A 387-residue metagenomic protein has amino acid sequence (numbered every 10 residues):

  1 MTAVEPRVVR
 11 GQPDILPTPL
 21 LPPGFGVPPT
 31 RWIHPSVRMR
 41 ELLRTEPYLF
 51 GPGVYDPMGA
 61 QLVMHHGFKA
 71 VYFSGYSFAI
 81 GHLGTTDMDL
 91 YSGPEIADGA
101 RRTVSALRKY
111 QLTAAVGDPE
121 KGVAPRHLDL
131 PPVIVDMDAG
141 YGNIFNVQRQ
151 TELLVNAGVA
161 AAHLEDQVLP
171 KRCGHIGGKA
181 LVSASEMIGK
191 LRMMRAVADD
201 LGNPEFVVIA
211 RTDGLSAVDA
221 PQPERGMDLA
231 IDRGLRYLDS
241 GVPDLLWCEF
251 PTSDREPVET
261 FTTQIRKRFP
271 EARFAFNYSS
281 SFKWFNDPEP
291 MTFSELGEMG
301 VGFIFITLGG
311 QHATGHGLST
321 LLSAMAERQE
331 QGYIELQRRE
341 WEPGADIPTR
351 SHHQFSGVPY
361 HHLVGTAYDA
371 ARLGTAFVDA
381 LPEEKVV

Functional and structural regions predicted by a protein language model:
A3-M39, M291-E295, T307-V387: Extended, intrinsically disordered, low-complexity segments
R10-F282, N286-F305, A370-V386: Alpha/beta enzyme core
